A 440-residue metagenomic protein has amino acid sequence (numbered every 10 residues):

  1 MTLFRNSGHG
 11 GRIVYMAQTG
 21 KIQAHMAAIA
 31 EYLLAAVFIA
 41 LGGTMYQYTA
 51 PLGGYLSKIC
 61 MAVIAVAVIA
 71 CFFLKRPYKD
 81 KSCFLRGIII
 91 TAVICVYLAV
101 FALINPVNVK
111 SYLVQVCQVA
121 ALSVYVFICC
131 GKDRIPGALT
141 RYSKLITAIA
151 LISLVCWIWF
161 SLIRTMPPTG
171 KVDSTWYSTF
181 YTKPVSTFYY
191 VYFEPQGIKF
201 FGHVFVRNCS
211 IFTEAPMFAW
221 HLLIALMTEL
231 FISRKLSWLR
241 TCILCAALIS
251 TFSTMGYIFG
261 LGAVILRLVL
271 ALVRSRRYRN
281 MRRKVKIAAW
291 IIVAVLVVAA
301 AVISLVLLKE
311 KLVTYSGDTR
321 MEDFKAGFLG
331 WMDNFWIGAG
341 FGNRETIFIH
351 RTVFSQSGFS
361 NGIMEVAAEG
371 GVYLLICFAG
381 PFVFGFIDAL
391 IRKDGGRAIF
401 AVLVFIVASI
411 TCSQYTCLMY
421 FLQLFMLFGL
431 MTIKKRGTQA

Functional and structural regions predicted by a protein language model:
E31-Y46, V63-F127, V402-S409: N-terminal hydrophobic segments of proteins, predominantly signal-anchor/transmembrane helices of inner/organellar
T44-Y46, K309-G370: Long extracytoplasmic/lumenal interhelical loops at the membrane interface of multi-pass membrane proteins
A65-I69, I399-A408, Y415-A440: Transmembrane alpha-helices of multi-pass inner-membrane enzymes
A70, P106-L162, P381: Transmembrane alpha-helical segments and their membrane-water interfaces
T140-R164, V185-F252, I258-L270, F384: Alpha-helical transmembrane segments of multi-pass inner-membrane proteins
V155-T165, R267-Y315, M332: A membrane-periplasm/extracellular boundary helix in multi-pass inner-membrane enzymes that assemble envelope glycans
S210, I249, S253, V353-D388: A conserved mid-to-late transmembrane alpha helix and its immediate loop/hinge that forms the functional core
R234-R240, L244, L261-V269, E369-S409: Hydrophobic transmembrane alpha-helices and their immediate junctions
